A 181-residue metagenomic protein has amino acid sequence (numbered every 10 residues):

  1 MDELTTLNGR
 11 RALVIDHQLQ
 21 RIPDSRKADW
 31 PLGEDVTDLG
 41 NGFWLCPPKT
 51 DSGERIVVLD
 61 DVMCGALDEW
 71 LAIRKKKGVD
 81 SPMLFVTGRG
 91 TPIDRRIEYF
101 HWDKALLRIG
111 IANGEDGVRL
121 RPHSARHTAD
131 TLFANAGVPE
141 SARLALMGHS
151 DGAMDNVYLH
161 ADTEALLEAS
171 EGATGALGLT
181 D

Functional and structural regions predicted by a protein language model:
M1-L4: Acidic, glycine-rich loop-and-beta core segments that form the ion-binding/anion-interacting portion of active sites
T6-R10, H17-I56, M63, K77-V79 (+2 more regions): C-terminal secondary-structure termini that scaffold catalytic or DNA-interacting sites
A12-I15, P82, R121, T131-L132 (+2 more regions): Short functional hotspots where side chains directly engage DNA or cofactors
D16, D60, V86-G88, L159: Residue-level detector of conserved, well-ordered beta-strand and adjacent loop positions that form binding/recognition
Q18-Q20, R89-G90, H127, T163: Residues that form or immediately flank small-molecule/cofactor binding pockets and catalytic motifs
T50, D61, S124, H160: Conserved strand-loop elements at the edges of beta-sheets that form or border functional pockets
V57, G65, E69-L84, G88-P92 (+2 more regions): Short, basic (Lys/Arg/His-rich) helix/loop patches that form interaction surfaces in the mid-to-C-terminal regions
